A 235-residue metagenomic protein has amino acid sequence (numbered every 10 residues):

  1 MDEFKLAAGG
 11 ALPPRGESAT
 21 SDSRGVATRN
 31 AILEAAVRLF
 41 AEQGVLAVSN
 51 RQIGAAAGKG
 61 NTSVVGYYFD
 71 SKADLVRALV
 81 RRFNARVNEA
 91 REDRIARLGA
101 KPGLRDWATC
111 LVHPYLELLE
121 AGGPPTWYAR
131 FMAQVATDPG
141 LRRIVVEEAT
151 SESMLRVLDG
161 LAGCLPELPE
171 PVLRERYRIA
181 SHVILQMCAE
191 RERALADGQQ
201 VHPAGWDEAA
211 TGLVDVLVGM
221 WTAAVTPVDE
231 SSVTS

Functional and structural regions predicted by a protein language model:
M1-A11, S151-S235: C-terminal peripheral helix-coil segments that are non-catalytic and often amphipathic
R29-E34, Y68-E92, A96: An amphipathic alpha-helix adjacent to DNA-recognition modules
I32-F40, L217: Short hydrophobic clusters on alpha-helical segments that form packing/core surfaces in small helical domains
L39-E42, L46-D74, A78: Helix-turn-helix
L79, W107, L111, P124-F131 (+4 more regions): Residue-level detector of well-ordered alpha-helical segments, enriched for hydrophobic/aromatic packing positions
R91-Y128, Y177: Hydrophobic alpha-helical connector segments
D106-T109, P124-Y128, P139-L165: Amphipathic alpha-helical packing segments from all-alpha helical-bundle domains
L111, Y115, A129-A136, A180 (+2 more regions): Short alpha-helical scaffolding segments that buttress acidic/His motifs in well-ordered protein cores
